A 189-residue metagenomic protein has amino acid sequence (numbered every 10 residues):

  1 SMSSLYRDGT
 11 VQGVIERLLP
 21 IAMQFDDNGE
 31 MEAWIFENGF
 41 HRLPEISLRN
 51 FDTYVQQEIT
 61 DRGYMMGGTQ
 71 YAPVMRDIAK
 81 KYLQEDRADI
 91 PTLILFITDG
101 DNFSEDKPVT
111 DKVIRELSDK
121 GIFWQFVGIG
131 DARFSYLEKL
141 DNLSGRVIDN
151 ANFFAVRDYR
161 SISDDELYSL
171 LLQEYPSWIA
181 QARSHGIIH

Functional and structural regions predicted by a protein language model:
S1, L18, I90-E105, V127-I129: DG-centered beta-turn motif at the end of beta-strands
S1-E45, I94: Von Willebrand factor
R7-V14, Y64-M75, D106, D164-L172: Phosphate/oxyanion-binding active-site loops and adjacent basic polyanion-contact surfaces
Q24-F25, A79-I90, I114-S118, H185-I188: Surface-exposed acidic, glycine-flexible loop patches that form ligand/cofactor-binding and adhesion interfaces
E32-E37, L93-D99, Q125-G128, F153-A155: Extended hydrophobic secondary-structure segments that form protein cores and membrane-embedded regions
I46-R49, R133-A182: Von Willebrand factor A/integrin I-like adhesion domains
T53-D89, S104, G130-S135: Von Willebrand factor
D101-S144: VWA/integrin I-like adhesion module and closely mimicked acidic/polar interface patches used
